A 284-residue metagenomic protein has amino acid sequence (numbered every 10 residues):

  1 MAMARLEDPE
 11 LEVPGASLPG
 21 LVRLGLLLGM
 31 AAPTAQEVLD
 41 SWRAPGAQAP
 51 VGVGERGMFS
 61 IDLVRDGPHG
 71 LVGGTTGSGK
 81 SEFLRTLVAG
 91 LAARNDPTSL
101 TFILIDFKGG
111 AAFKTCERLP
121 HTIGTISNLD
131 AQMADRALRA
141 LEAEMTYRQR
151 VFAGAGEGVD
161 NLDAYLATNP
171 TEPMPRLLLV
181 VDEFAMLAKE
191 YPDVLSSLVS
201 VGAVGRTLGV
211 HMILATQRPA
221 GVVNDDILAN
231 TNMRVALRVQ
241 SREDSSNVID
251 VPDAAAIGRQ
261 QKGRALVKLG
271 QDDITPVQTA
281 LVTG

Functional and structural regions predicted by a protein language model:
M1, G29-A31, E37-V159, T168-N247 (+1 more regions): P-loop NTPase catalytic phosphate-binding loop
M1-E10, Q240-G284: Conserved P-loop NTPase
M1-V38: Interdomain "pre-motor" coupling segment immediately N-terminal to P-loop NTPase/helicase cores
E12, L21, D66, V201 (+2 more regions): A residue-level detector for conformationally permissive "hinge/kink" positions
D163-A164: Long, structured protein-protein interaction/assembly regions in large complexes
